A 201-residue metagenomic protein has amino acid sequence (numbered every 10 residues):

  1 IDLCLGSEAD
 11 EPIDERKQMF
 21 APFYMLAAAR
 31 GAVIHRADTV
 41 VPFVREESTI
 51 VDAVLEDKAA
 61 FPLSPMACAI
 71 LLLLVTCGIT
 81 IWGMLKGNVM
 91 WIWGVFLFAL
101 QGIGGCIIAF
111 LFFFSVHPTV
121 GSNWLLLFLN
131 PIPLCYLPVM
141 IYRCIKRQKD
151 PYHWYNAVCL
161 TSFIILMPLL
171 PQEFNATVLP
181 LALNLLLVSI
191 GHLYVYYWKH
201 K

Functional and structural regions predicted by a protein language model:
I1, I13, I34, I50 (+10 more regions): Weak global preference for isoleucine
I1-E56: Soluble extramembrane regions of membrane proteins in the secretory/endomembrane system
E11-K17, A69-L72, N123-L134: Hydrophobic alpha-helical transmembrane segments
D14, V33-E46, L71, V139-H153: Generic hydrophobic segment detector
S48-T119, L125: Core alpha-helical transmembrane segments of integral membrane proteins
C106, F110-K201: Generic detector of multi-pass transmembrane helix bundles and their immediately adjacent loops in polytopic membrane
